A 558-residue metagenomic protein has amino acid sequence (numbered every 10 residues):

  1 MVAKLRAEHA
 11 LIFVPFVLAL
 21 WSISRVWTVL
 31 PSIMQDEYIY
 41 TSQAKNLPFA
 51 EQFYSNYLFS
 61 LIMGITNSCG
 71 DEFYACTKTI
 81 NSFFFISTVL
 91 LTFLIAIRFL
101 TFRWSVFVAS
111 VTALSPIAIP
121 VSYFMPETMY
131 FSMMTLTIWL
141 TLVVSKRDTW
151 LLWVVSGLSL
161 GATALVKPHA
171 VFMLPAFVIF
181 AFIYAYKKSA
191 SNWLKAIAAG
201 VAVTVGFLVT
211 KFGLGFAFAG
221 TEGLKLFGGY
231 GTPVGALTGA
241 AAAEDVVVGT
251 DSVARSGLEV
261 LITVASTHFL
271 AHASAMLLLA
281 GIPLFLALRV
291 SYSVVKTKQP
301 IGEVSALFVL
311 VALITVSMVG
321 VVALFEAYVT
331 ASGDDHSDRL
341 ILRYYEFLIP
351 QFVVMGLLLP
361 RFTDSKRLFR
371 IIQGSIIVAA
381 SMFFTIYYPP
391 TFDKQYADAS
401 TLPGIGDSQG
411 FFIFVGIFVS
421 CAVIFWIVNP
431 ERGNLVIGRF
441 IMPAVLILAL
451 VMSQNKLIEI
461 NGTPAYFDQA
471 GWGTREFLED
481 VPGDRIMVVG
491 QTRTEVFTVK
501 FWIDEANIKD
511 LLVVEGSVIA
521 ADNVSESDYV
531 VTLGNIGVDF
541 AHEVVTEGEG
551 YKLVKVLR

Functional and structural regions predicted by a protein language model:
W21-I23, W193-V295, V311-A327, A380-F392: Membrane-lumen/periplasm interface segments of specific transmembrane helices in polyprenyl phosphate-linked
W27-T41, A50-I65, C69-A75, Y466: Extracytoplasmic catalytic/substrate-binding loops of multi-pass membrane glycan-assembly enzymes
Y57, L61, G70-L90, P120 (+1 more regions): Loop-to-helix entry region of an early transmembrane alpha helix in multi-pass inner-membrane enzymes
T79-F99, S132, L136-L140: Transmembrane-helix motifs of polytopic, lipid-linked glycan transferases
T92-L114, S132, R147-L151, V155 (+1 more regions): Transmembrane-helix signature of polytopic, membrane-embedded enzymes that assemble or transfer cell-envelope glycans
V108-A109, W139-L140, L152-K167, L174-V178 (+1 more regions): Membrane-interface alpha helices of multi-pass inner-membrane proteins
S122-Y130, V166-H169: Short acidic/glycine- and proline-prone juxtamembrane loop motifs at membrane-interface regions of multi-pass membrane
T137-L152, K187: Membrane-interface transmembrane helices that cradle and orient dolichyl/undecaprenyl
